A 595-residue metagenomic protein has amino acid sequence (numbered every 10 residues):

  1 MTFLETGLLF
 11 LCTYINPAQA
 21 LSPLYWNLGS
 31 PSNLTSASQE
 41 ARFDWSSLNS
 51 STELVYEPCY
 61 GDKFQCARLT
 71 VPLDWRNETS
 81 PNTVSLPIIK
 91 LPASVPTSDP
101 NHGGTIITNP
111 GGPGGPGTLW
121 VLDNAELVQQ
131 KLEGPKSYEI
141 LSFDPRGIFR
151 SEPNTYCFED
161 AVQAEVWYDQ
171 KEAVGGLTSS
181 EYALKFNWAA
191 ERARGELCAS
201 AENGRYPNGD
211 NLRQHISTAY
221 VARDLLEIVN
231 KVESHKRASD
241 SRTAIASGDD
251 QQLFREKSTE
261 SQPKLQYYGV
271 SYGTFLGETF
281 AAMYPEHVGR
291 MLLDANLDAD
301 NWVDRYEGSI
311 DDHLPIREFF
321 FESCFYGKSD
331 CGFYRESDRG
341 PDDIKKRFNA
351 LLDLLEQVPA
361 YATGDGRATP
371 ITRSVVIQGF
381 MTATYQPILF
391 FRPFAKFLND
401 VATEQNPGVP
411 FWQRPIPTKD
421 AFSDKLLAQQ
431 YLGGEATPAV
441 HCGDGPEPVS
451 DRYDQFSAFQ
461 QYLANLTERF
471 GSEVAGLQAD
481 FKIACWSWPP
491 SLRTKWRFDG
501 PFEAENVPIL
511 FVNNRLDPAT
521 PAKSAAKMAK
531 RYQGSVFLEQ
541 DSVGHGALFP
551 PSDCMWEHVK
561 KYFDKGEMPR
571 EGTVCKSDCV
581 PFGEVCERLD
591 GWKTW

Functional and structural regions predicted by a protein language model:
M1-P23: Fungal secretory targeting signals
L9-F10, F319, G379, F397 (+1 more regions): Generic recognition of well-ordered alpha-helical segments
L21-L34: Cleaved targeting-peptide boundary
L34-V375, A439-V440, G445-G534, L538-W595: Gly/Pro-rich cap/lid or specificity-loop segments adjacent to the active site
V358, P387, F397-R414, V449 (+1 more regions): Short loop/turn hinge sites at secondary-structure boundaries
T369-Q405: P-loop NTPase catalytic cores that bind/hydrolyze ATP
D400-A421, N465-F470, P581-C586: Short, mixed-charge aromatic SLiMs
P410, I416-P438: Extended, H/D-rich, highly charged conserved domains that either
